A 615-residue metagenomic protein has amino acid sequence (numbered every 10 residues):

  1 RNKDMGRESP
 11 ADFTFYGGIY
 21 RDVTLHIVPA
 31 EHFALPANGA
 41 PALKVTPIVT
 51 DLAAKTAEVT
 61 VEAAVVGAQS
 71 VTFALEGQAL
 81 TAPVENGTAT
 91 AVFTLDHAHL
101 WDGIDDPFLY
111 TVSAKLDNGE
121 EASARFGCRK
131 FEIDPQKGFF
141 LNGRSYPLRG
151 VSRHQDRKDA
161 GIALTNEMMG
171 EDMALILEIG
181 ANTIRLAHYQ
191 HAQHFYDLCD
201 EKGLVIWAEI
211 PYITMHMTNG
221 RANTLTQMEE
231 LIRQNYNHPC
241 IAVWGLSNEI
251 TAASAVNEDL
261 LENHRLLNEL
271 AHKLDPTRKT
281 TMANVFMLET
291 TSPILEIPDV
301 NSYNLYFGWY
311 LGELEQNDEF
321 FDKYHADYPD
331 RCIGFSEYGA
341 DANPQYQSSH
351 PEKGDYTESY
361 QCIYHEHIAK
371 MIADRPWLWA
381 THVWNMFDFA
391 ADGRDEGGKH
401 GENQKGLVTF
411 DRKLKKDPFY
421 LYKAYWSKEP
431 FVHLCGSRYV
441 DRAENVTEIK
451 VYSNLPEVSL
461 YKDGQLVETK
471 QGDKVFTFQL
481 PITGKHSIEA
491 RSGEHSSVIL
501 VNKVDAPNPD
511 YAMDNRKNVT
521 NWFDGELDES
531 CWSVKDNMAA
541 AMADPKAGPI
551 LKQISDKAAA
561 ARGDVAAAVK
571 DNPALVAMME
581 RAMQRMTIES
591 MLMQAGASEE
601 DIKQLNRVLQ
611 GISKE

Functional and structural regions predicted by a protein language model:
R1-L186, G203-I206, Q227, N237-V243 (+5 more regions): Secreted/periplasmic carbohydrate-active enzymes, especially glycoside hydrolases
A11-G18, P29-E31, P41, H99 (+11 more regions): Flexible, active-site-adjacent loop/turn segments at secondary-structure boundaries
R21, F108, E366, W379 (+1 more regions): Short alpha-helical basic/polar micro-motif
T24, K423, S427, N606-K614: A short, amphipathic alpha-helical segment
P29-K55, E396-K399, K413, D556-E580: Intrinsically disordered, low-complexity coil segments
A30-N38, N118-G119, A369-K370, F389 (+3 more regions): Short amphipathic alpha-helical segments with coiled-coil-like heptad repeat character
T60, M173-I176, T183-L414, P418-Y425 (+2 more regions): Substrate-binding/catalytic cleft of secreted carbohydrate-active enzymes, primarily glycoside hydrolases
W522-K614: Compact, charge-rich alpha-helical regulatory domains located at protein termini
